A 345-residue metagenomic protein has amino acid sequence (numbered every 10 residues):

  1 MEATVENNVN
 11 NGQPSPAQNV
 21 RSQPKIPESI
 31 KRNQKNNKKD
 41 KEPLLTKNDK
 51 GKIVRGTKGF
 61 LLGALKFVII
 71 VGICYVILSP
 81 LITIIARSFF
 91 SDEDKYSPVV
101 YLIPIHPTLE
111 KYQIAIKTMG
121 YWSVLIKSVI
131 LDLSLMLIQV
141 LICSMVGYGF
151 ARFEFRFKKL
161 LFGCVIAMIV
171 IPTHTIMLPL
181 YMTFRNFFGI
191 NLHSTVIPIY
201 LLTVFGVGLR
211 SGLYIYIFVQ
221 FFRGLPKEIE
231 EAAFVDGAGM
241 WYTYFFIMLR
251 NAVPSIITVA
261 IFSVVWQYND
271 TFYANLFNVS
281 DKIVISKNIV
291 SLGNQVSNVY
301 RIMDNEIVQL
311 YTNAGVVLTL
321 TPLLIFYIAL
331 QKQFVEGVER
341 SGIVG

Functional and structural regions predicted by a protein language model:
M1-V68, N305-Q309, K332-G345: Transmembrane alpha-helical segments of polytopic membrane transport and secretion proteins
G63-G345: A structural signal for multi-pass alpha-helical bundles of membrane permease subunits that mediate small-molecule
